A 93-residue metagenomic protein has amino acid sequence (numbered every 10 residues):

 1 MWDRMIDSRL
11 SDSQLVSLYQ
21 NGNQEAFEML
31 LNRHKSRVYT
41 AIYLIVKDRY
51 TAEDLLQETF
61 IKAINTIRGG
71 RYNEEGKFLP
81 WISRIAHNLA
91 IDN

Functional and structural regions predicted by a protein language model:
M1-L10, Q14-S17: Intrinsic, short, N-terminal disordered tails of RNA polymerase sigma-factor systems
D12, L31, K35, F60-A63 (+1 more regions): Hydrophobic alpha-helical core bundles mediating ligand binding, dimerization, or RNAP-core interactions
S13-V16, Q24, E28, R49 (+3 more regions): Short, structured helix-loop boundary elements
V16-T40: A short, charge-rich alpha-helical start-of-domain segment used by transcription regulators
Q20-N21, F60-K77: Sigma70-family region 2
L31-Y50, T66: Amphipathic, Lys/Arg- and hydrophobic-enriched alpha-helical face
T40, D54-I61, G76-N88: Structural recognition of an alpha-helix C-terminal capping motif at a helix-to-coil junction
G69, R84-N93: Arg/Lys-rich amphipathic alpha helix in sigma70-family domain 2
